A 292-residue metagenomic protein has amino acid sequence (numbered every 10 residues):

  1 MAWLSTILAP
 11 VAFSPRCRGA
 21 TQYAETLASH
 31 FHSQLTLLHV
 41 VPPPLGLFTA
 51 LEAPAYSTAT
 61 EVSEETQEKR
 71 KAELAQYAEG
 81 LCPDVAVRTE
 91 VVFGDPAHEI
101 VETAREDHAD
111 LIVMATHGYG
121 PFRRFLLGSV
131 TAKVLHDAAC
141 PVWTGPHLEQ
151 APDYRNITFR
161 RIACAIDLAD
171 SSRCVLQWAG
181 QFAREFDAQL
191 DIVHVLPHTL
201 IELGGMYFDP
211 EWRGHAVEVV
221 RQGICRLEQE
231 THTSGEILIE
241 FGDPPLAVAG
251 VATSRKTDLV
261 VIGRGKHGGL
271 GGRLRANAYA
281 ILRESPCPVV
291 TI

Functional and structural regions predicted by a protein language model:
M1-A2, R16, Y23-T26, P42-L45 (+4 more regions): Structural beta-alpha unit
A2-S57, I157-M206, P210, H232 (+2 more regions): Small/aliphatic-rich secondary-structure junction motif
W3-S5, T26-H30, V101-P152, G250-I292: Gly/Ser-rich helix-loop-strand patches that form or flank binding pockets for ribonucleotide-derived cofactors
P10, P96, A139-P141, A165 (+2 more regions): Proline-centered helix-kink/hinge sites
A20, R70, V130, V175 (+3 more regions): Hydrophobic alpha-helical membrane-association signature
E25, A75, E79, A132 (+3 more regions): Active-site phosphate/pyrophosphate- and oxyanion-stabilizing loops and adjacent acidic/basic residues in soluble
T36-L38, R88-V92, W143, D191-V193 (+2 more regions): General small-molecule cofactor/ligand-binding pocket signal
Y56-R70, D209-V219: A short acidic, glycine-rich active-site loop that binds or catalyzes chemistry on phosphate/adenosine moieties
